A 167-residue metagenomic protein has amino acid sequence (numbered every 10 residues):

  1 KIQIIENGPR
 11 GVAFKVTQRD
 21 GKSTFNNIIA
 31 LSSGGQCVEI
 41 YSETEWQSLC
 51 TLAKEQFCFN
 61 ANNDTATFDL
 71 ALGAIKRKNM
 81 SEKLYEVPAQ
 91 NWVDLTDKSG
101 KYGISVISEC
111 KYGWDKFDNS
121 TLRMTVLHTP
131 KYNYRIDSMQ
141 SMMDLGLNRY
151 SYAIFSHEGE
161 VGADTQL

Functional and structural regions predicted by a protein language model:
K1-L167: C-terminal (or distal) subdomains of carbohydrate-active enzymes
